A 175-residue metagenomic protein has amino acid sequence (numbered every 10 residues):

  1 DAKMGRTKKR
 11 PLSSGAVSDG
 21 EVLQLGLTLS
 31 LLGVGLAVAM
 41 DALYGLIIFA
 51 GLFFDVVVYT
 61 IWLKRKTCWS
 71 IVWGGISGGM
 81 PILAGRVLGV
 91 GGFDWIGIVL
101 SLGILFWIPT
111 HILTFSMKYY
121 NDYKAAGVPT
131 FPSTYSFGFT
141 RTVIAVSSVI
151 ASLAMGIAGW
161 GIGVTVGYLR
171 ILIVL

Functional and structural regions predicted by a protein language model:
D1-S13, P109-Y123: Acidic (Asp/Glu-rich) catalytic motifs at the cytosolic membrane interface
A2-L46, Y135-W160: Multi-pass membrane catalytic core of lipid/isoprenoid biosynthesis enzymes
D19-G89: Intramembrane alpha-helical segments
L23-L27, G45-A50, V72, G97-S101 (+2 more regions): Hydrophobic alpha-helical transmembrane segments
L32-L46, P81-I104, A154-L169: Helix-coil boundary and interhelical linker segments in multi-pass alpha-helical membrane proteins
F53-T60, L83-A84, S101-Y120, L175: Transmembrane alpha-helical segments that form the membrane-embedded catalytic/substrate-channel core of multi-pass
Y123-S133: Membrane-interface interhelical connector segments
M155, V174-L175: Transmembrane alpha-helical segments of integral membrane proteins
